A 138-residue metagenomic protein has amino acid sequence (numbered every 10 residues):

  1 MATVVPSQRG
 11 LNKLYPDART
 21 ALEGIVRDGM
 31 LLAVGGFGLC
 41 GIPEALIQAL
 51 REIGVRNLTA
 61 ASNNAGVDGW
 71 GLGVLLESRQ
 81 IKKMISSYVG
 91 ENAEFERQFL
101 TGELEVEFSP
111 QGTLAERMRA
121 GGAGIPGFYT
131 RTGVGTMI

Functional and structural regions predicted by a protein language model:
M1-I138: Conserved alpha/beta enzyme-core scaffold
